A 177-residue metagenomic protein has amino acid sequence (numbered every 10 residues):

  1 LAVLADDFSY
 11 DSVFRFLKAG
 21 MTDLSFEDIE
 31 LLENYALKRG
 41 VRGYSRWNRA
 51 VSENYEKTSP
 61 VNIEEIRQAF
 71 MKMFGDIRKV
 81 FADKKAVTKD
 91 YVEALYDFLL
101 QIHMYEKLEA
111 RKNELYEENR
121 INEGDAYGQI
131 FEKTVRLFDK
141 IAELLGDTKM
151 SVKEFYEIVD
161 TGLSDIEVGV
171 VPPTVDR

Functional and structural regions predicted by a protein language model:
L1-R177: Polyanion-engaging groove/track-forming segments
